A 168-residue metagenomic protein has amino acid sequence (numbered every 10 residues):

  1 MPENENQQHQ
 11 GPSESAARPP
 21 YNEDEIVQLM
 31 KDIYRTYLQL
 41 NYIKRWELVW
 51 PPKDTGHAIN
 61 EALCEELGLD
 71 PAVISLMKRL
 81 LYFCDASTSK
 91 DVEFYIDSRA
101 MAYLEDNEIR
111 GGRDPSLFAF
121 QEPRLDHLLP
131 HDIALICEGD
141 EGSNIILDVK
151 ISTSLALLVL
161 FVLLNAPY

Functional and structural regions predicted by a protein language model:
M1-G68, D85: Short, surface-exposed beta-strand/turn modules with glycine/proline-rich turns and flanking aromatic residues
V27, V49, I59, V73 (+3 more regions): Extended aliphatic helical segments
V49-T55, M77, K90-Y95: Short amphipathic alpha-helical segments embedded in low-complexity Lys/Glu-rich regions
E65, V73-I74: Structured, mid-chain assembly/scaffold modules that mediate subunit interfaces within large macromolecular complexes
I74-Y82: Short active-site loop/helix that positions an aromatic residue
L81-Y168: Long, low-complexity, intrinsically disordered segments enriched in glycines and aromatic residues
